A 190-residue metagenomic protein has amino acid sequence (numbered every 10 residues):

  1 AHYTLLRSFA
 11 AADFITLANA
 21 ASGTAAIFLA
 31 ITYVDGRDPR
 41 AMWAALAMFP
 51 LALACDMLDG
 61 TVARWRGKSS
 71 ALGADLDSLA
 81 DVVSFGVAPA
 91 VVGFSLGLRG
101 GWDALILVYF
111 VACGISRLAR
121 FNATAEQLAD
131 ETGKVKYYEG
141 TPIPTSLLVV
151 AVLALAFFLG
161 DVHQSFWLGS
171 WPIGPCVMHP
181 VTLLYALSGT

Functional and structural regions predicted by a protein language model:
A1-M57: Topogenic membrane-insertion module of multi-pass membrane proteins
A1-T4, V135-T190: C-terminal membrane-associated helical module and adjoining short loops/tails
Y3-A10, R40, K68, L72-D75 (+3 more regions): Juxtamembrane loop-transmembrane helix junctions in multi-pass integral membrane proteins, especially the extracellular
D13-L17, A21, L46-A47, W65-F121: Multi-pass membrane catalytic core of lipid/isoprenoid biosynthesis enzymes
I15-A18, A45-A52, I106-Y109, C113 (+3 more regions): Hydrophobic alpha-helical transmembrane segments of polytopic
N19-A25, D81-P89, P142-L159: Core segments of transmembrane alpha-helices that mediate helix-helix packing or line hydrophobic substrate/ligand
D56, V111-T124, Y185-T190: Transmembrane alpha-helical segments that form the membrane-embedded catalytic/substrate-channel core of multi-pass
D59, A63-A80, A129-T141: Juxtamembrane helix-capping/reentrant segments at transmembrane boundaries
